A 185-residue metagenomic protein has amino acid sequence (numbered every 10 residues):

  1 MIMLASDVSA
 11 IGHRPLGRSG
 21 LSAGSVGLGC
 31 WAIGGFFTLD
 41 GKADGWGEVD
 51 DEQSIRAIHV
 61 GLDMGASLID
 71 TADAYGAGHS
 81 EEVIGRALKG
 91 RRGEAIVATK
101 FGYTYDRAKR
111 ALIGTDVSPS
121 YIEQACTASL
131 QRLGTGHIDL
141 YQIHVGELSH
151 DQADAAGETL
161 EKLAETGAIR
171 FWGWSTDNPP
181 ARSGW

Functional and structural regions predicted by a protein language model:
M1-A95, E165: N-terminal binding-site loop/beta-alpha segment at the start of enzyme catalytic domains that lines or forms
G27, I96-T99, D139, G173: Structural recognition of the beta-strand scaffold that forms the well-ordered cores of secreted hydrolase catalytic
W31-I33, A72-A74, K100-T104, I143-L148 (+1 more regions): Active-site beta-loop-alpha junctions enriched in small/polar residues
F37, G41-K42, K109-W185: Glycine/proline-rich, positively charged, aromatic-decorated active-site loop/lid region on the catalytic face
L68-T71, A98, H137, Q142: Generic enzyme active-site microenvironment
L88, F101, L160-L163: Hydrophobic positions in alpha-helices of CheY-like receiver
R91-P119: Structural motif corresponding to the early beta-alpha repeats
